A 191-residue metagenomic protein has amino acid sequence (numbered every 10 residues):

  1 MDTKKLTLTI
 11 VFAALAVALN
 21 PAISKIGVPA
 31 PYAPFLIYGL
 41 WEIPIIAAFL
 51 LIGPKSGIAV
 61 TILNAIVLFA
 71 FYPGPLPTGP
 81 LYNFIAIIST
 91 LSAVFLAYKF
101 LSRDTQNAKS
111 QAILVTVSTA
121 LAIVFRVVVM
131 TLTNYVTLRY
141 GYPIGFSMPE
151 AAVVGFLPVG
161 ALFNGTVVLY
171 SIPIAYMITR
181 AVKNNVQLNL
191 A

Functional and structural regions predicted by a protein language model:
M1-A191: Loop-helix junctions at membrane interfaces
